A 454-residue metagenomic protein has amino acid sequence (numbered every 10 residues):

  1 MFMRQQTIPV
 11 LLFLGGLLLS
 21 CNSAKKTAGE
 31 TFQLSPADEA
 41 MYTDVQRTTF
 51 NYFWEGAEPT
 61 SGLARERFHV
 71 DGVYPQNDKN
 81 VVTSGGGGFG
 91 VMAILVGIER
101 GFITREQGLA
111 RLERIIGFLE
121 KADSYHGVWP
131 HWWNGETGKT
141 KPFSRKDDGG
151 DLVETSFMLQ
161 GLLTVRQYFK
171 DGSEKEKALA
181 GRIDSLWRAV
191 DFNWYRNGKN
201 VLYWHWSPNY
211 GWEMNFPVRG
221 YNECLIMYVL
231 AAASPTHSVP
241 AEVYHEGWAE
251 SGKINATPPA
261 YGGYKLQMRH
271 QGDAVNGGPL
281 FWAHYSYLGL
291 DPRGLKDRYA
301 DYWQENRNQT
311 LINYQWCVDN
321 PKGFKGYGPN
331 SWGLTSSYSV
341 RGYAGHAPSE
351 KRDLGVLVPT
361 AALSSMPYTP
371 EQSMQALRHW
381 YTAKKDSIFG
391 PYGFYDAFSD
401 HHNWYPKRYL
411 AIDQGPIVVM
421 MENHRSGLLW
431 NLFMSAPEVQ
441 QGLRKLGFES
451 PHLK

Functional and structural regions predicted by a protein language model:
M1-G29: Bacterial Sec-dependent N-terminal signal peptides
C21-N22, A28-K454: Ser/Thr/Asn(+Pro)-rich, low-complexity disordered segments
